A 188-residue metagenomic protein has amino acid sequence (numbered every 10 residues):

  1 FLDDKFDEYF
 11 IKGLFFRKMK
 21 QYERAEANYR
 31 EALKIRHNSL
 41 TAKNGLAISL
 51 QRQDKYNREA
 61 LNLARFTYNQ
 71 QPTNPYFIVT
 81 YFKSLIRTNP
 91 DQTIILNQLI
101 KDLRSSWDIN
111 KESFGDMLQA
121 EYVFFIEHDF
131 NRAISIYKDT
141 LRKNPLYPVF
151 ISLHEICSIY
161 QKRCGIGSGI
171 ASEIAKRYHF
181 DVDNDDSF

Functional and structural regions predicted by a protein language model:
K5, S39, N74, E112-S113 (+1 more regions): Residue-level recognition of tetratricopeptide repeat
E8, A42, F77, G115-D116 (+1 more regions): TPR alpha-solenoid repeat register
L14, I48, K83, E121-Y122 (+1 more regions): Residue-level recognition of tetratricopeptide repeat
L14-R17, Q51-R52, I86, F124-F125: Position-specific recognition of the canonical hydrophobic site in helix A of tetratricopeptide repeat
K20, D54-K55, N89, E127-H128 (+1 more regions): Residue-level detector of the short coil/turn that links helix A to helix B within each tetratricopeptide repeat
A25, A60, L96-L99, A133: Single-residue signature of alpha-solenoid repeat helices
